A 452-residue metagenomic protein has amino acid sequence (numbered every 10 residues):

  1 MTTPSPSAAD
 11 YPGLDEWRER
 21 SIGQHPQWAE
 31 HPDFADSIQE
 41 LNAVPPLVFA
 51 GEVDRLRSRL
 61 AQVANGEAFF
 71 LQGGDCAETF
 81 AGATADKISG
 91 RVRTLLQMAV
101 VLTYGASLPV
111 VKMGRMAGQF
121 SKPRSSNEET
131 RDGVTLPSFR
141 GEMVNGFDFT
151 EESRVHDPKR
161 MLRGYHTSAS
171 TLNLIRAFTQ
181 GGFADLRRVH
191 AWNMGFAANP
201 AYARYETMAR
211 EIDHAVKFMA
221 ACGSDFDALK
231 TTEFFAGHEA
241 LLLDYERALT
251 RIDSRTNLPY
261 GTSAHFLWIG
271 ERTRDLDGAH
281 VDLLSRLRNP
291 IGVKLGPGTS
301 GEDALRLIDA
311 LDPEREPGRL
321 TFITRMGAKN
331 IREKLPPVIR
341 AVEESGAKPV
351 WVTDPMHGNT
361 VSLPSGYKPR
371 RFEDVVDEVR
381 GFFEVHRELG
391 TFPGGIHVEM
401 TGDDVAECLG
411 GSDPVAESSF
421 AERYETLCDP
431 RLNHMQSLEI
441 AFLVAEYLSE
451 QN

Functional and structural regions predicted by a protein language model:
M1-N145: Long, contiguous, compositionally biased segments that the model treats as domain-scale units
M1-T3, E344, N452: Polar low-complexity intrinsically disordered regions
D54, S58, E344, F442 (+1 more regions): Polar/charged alpha-helical tracts
G66-E67, W351-T353: Short coil-to-beta-strand
A77-E78, A83-G327, R370, E378 (+3 more regions): Active-site-facing alpha/beta catalytic cores
A117, M356-H357: Short glycine-enriched loops at secondary-structure junctions
L307, P313, R319-W351, H357-A406 (+1 more regions): Non-transmembrane, aqueous-exposed alpha-helical and coiled segments at domain scale
